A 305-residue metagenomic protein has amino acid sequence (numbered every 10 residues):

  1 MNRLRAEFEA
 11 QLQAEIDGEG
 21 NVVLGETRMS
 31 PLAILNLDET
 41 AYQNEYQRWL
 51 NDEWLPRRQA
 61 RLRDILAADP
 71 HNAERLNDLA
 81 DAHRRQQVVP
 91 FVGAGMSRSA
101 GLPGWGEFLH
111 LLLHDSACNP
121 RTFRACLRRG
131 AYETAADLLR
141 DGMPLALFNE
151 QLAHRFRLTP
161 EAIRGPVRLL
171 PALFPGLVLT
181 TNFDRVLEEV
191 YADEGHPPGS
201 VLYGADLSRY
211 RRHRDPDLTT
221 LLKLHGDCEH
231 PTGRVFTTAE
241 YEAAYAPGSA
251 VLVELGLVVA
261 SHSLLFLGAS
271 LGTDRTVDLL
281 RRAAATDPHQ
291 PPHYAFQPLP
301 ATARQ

Functional and structural regions predicted by a protein language model:
M1-S263, L267-Q305: Conserved catalytic-core helix/loop/strand module for nucleotide-ribose chemistry
